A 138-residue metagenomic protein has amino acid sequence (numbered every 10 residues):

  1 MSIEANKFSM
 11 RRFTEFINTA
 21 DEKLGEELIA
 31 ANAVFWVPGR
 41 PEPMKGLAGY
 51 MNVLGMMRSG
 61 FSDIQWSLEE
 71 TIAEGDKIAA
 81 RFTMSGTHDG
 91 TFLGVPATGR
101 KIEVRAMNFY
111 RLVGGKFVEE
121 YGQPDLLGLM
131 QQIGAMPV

Functional and structural regions predicted by a protein language model:
M1-V138: C-terminal and inter-domain tail/linker signature
